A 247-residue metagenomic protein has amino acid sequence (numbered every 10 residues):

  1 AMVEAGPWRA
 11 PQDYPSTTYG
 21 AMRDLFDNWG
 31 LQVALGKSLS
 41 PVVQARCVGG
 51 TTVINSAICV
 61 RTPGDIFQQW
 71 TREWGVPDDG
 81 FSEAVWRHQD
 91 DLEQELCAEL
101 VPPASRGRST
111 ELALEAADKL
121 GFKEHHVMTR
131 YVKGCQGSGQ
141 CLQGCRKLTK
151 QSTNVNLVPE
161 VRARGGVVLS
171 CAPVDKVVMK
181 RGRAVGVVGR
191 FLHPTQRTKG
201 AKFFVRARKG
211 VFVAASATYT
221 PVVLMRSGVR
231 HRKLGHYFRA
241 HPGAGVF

Functional and structural regions predicted by a protein language model:
A1-P11, P15-S16, C47, A163 (+2 more regions): Glycine-rich loop(s) and the adjacent beta-strand/alpha-helix scaffold that form part
M2, N55, H126-V127, V213: Structural recognition of the beta-strand scaffold that forms the well-ordered cores of secreted hydrolase catalytic
M2, P41, A45-R46, C135 (+2 more regions): Short glycine- and Lys/Arg-enriched binding-loop motifs that mark or flank ligand-binding interfaces
Y14, Y19-V101, C145: Redox-cofactor-proximal catalytic regions of oxidoreductases
V42, I66, L112-A113, L157 (+2 more regions): Residues within well-ordered alpha-helices
G64, A172, S216-A217: Alpha-helix N-cap/helix-start capping motif
Q69, E73, V167, R226-V229: Active-site catalytic microenvironments for nucleophilic, acid-base chemistry
W74-K176, R181-A184: Conserved redox-cofactor binding core of oxidoreductases
